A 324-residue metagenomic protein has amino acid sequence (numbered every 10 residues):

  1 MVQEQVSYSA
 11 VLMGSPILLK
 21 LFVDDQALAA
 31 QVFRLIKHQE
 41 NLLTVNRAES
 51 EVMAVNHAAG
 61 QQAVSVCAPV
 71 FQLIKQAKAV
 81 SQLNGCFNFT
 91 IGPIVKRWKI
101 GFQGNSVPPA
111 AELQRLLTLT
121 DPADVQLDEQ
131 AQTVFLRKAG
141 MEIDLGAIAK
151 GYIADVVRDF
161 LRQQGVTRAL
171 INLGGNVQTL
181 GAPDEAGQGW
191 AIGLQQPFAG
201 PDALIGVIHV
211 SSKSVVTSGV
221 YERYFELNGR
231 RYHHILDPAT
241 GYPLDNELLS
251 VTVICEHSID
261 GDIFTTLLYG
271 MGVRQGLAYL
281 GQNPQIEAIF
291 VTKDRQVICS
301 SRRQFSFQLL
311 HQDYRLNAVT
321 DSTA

Functional and structural regions predicted by a protein language model:
M1-A324: Mature catalytic core of soluble alpha/beta enzymes
